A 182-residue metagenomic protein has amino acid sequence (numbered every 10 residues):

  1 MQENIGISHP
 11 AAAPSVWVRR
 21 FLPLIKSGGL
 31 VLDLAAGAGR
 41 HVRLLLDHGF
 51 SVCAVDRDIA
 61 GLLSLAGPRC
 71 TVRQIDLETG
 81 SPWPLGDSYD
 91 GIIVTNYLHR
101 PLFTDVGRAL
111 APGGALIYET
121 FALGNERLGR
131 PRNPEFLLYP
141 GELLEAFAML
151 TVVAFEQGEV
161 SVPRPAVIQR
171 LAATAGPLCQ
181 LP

Functional and structural regions predicted by a protein language model:
M1-K26: S-adenosyl-L-methionine
G28-G37: Conserved class I S-adenosyl-L-methionine
G39-T79: Class I SAM-dependent methyltransferase SAM/SAH-binding core
P82-G91: A short acidic, Gly/Pro-enriched loop at the edge of an enzyme's catalytic core that lines a small-molecule cofactor
L110-P112: Helix-to-beta-strand junctions that scaffold the AdoMet/dcAdoMet cofactor pocket in Class I SAM-dependent enzymes
G114-A122: Conserved beta-strand signature within the Rossmann-like core of class I S-adenosyl-L-methionine
E135-A154: Short alpha-helix
V160-P182: Core SAM-dependent methyltransferase catalytic element
